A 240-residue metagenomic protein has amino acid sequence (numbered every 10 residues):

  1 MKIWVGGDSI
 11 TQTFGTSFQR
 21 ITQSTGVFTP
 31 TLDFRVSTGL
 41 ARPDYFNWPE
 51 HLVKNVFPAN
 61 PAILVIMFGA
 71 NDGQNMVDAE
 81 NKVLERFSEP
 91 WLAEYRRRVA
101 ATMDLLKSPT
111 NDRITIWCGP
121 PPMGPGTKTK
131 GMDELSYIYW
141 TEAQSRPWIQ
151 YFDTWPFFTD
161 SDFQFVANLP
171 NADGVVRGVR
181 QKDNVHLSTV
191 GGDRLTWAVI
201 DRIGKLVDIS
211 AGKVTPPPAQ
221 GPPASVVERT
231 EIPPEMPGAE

Functional and structural regions predicted by a protein language model:
M1-A93, G221-E240: Conserved SGNH/GDSL esterase-like catalytic core that processes O-acyl groups on lipids and polysaccharides
W48-T189, D193-D208: Alpha-helical cap/lid subdomain in secreted, periplasmic, or secretory-pathway luminal O-acyl-processing enzymes
D208-S225: Short, flexible loop/turn segments with low-complexity composition
